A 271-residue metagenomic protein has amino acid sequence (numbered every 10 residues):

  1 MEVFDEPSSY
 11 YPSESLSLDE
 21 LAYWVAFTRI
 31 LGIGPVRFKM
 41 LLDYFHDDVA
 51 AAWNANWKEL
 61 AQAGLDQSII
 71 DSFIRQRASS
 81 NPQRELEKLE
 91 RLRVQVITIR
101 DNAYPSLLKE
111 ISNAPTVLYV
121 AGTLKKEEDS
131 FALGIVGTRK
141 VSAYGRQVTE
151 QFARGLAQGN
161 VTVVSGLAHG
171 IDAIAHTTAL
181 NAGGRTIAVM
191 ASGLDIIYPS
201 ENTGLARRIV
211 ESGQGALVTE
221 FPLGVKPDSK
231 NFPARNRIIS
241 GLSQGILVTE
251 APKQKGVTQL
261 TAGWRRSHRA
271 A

Functional and structural regions predicted by a protein language model:
M1-E20, T98-A271: Glycine-biased, small-residue-rich flexible motifs in mid-sequence functional cores and linkers
M1-N102: Short, small/acidic-rich helices and loops at N termini and domain boundaries of DNA replication/processing enzymes
